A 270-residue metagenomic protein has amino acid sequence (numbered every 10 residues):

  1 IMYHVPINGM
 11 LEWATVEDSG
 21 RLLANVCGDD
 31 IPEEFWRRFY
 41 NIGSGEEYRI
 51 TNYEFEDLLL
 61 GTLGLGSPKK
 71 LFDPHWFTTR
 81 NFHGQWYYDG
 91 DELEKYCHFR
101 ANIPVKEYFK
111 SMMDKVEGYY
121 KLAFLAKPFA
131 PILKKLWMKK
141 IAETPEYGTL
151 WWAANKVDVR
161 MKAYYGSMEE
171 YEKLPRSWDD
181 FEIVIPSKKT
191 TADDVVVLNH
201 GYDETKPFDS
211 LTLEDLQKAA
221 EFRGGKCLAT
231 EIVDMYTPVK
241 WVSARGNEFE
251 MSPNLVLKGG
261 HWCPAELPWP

Functional and structural regions predicted by a protein language model:
M2-P6, W76, V197-Y202: Short glycine/proline-rich turn/loop motifs
Y3-D29: Substrate-positioning beta->alpha
H4-G9, K95-A101: Aromatic-glycine-rich donor-binding/catalytic loop that engages nucleotide-sugar donors across glycosyltransferases
E17, R21, F35, D234-Y236: Short, surface-exposed loop/turn motifs at beta-strand boundaries within globular domains
L22-Y96, V105-T190: Mid/C-terminal beta-alpha module of Rossmann-like enzyme folds, strongest in SDR-family dehydrogenases/epimerases
S67, F99-A101, C227: Residue-level detector of short coil/turn "hinge" positions at structural boundaries
K173-P270: Functional cation/ligand-contacting sites centered on basic and imidazole/sulfhydryl donors
